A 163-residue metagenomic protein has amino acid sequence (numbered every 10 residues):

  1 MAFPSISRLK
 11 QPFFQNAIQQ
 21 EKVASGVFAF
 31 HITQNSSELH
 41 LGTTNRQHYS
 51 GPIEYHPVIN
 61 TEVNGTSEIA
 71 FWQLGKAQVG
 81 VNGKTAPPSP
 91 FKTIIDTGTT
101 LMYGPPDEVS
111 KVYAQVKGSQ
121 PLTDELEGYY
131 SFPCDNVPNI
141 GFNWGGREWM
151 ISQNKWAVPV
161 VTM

Functional and structural regions predicted by a protein language model:
M1-A2, L41, V81-L122: Aspartyl protease active-site motif detector
M1-E54, K111-N143, V158: Non-catalytic N-lobe/flap surface of aspartyl protease domains
K22, A29-T33, V63-F71, G83-T85 (+1 more regions): Short, contiguous, pocket-lining structural segments that sit at or immediately flank catalytic/ligand-binding sites
N35, G75, G80-P87, N143-S152: Short strand-coil-strand connectors
R46, T100, E108-V109, R147 (+1 more regions): Short, glycine-/Ser/Thr-/acidic-enriched flexible segments
R46-S89, Q120-D135, M163: Pepsin-like aspartyl protease folds
P138-I140, R147, M163: A short pocket-lining beta-strand/turn micro-motif at the edge of beta-sheets
K155-M163: A conserved acidic, glycine/proline-rich C-terminal tail/linker
